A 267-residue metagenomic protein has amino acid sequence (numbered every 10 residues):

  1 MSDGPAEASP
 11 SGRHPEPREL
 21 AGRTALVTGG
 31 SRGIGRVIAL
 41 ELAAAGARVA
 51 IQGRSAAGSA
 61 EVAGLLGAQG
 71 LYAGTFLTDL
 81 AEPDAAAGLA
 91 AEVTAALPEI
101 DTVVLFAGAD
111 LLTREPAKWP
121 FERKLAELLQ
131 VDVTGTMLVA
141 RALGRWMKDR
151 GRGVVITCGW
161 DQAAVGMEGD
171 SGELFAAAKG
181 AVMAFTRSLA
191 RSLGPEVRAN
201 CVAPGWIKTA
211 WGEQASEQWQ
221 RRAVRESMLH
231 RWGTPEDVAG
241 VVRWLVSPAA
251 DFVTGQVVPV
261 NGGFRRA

Functional and structural regions predicted by a protein language model:
S2-E16, R243, T254-A267: Short C-terminal tail/terminal secondary-structure segment of NAD(P)H-dependent dehydrogenase/reductase domains
T24, S31-R32, S55: Conserved glycine-rich cofactor-binding loop
L77-L89, E236: The beta1-alpha1 cofactor-binding region of Rossmann-like NAD(H)/NADP(H)-dependent oxidoreductases
A87, G108-A126, D149, E168-L174 (+1 more regions): Conserved mid-core segment of classical short-chain dehydrogenase/reductases
P120-L138, R152, I156, K179-V182 (+2 more regions): Catalytic Tyr-X3-Lys loop
V131-R150, A163, A190-R191, P195 (+1 more regions): Amphipathic alpha-helical dimer-interface segment in Rossmann-like NAD(P)H-dependent oxidoreductases
K148, I156-A181, T186-G194, I207: Catalytic loop of short-chain dehydrogenase/reductase
G194-R198, V253-G255: Short, small/polar-rich loop/turn modules that mediate ligand/substrate recognition or access, typified
